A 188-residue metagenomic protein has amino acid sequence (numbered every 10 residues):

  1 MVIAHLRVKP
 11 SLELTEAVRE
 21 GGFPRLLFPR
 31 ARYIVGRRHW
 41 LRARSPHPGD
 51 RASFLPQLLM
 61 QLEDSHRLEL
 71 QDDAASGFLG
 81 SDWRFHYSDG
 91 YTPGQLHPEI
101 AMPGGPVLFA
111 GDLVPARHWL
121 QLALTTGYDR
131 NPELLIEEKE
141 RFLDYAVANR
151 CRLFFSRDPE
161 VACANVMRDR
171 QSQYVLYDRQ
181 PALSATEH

Functional and structural regions predicted by a protein language model:
M1-R25: Di-metal (Zn2+ and/or Mg2+/Mn2+) metal-binding site signature of metallo-dependent hydrolases with the MBL/beta-CASP
L6, R38-H39, G90-T92, G111-L113 (+1 more regions): Active-site metal-binding loops of divalent metal-dependent hydrolases
P10, L41, R117: Feature marks short, surface-exposed loop/turn motifs that line or immediately flank catalytic pockets and channel
T15-R19, P48-D50, A123-T125, R168-R170: Short, glycine/charged-enriched secondary-structure capping and boundary segments
V18-Y87, L134-R150: Metallo-beta-lactamase
W83-S88, L108-D112: Active-site-proximal beta-strand elements of phosphoester/diester hydrolases
Q95-I100: Short beta-strand scaffold segments in enzyme catalytic cores
P103-H188: Cap/insert and terminal regions of metallo-dependent hydrolase folds
